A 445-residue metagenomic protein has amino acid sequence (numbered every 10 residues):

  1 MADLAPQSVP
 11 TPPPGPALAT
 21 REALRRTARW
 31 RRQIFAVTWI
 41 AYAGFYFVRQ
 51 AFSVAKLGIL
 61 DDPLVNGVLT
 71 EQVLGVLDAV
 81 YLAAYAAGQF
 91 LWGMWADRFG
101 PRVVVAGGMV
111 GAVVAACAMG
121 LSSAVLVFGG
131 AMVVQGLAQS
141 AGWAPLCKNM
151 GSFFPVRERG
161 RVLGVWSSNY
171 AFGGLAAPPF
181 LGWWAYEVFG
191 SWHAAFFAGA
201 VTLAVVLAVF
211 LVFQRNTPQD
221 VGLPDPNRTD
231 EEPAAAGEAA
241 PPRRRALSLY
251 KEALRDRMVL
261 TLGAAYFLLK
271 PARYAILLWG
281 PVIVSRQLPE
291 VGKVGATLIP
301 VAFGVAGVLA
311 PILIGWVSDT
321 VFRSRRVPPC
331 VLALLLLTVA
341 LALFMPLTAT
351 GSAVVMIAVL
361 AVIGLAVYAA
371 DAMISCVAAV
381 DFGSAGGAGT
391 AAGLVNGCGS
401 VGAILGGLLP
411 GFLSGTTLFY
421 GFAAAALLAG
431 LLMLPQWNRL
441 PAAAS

Functional and structural regions predicted by a protein language model:
I34-D61, I276-P281, D371: Extracytoplasmic
F52-S53, D256-I312, D371: Extracytoplasmic gate region of multi-pass secondary transporters
A87-V125: Conserved MFS/SLC helix-loop-helix module at the cytosolic interface between two early adjacent transmembrane helices
R98-M109, T320-L334: Cytoplasmic membrane-interface "Motif A"-like loop-to-helix N-cap segments of 12-TM Major Facilitator Superfamily
V110-S123, L335-A349: C-terminal ends and interior cores of transmembrane alpha-helices in multi-pass membrane transporters/permeases
A131-A171: Cytoplasmic helix-loop-helix junction between adjacent transmembrane helices in 12-TM secondary transporters
L163-P179, G307, N396-G406: Glycine-rich segments within core transmembrane alpha-helices of 12-TM secondary carriers
W166-P218: Helix-loop-helix hairpin linking two adjacent transmembrane segments in secondary transporters
